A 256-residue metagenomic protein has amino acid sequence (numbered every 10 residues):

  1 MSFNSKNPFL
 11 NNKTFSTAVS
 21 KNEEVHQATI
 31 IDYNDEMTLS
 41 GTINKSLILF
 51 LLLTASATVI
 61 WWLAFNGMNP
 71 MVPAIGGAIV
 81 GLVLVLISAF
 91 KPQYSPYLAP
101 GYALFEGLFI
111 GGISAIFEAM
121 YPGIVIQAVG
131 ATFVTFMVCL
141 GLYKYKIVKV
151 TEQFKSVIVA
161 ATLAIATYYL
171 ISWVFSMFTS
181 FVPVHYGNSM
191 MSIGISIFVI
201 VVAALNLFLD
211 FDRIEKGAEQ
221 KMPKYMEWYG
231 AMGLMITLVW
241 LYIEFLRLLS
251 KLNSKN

Functional and structural regions predicted by a protein language model:
M1-N256: A hydrophobic alpha-helical transmembrane-helix feature that marks the membrane cores and membrane-interface segments
